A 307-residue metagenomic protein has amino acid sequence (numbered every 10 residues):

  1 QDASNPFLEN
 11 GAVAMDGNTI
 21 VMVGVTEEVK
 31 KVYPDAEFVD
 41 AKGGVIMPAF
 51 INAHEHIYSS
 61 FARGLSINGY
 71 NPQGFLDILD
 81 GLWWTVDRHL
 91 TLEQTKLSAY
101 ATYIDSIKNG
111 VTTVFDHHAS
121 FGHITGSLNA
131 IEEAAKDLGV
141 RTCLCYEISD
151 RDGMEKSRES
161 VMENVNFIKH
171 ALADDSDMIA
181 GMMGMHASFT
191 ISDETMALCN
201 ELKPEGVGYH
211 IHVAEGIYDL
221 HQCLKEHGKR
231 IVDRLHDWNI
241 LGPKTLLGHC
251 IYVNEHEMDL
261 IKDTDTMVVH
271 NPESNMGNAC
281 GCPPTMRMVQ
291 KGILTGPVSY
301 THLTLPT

Functional and structural regions predicted by a protein language model:
D2-M47: Histidine-rich, glycine-flanked metal-binding segment
K30-D77, E93, Y100, I107-K108: Replace "His-x-His-based motif
H54-Y58, H210-H212, H249, H302: Histidine-centered divalent metal-coordination motifs
F61-T95, R151-G153, V165, I217-K244 (+1 more regions): Active-site gating loops and adjacent loop-to-helix segments of metal-dependent hydrolytic enzymes
L65-H117, G122-V140, M162-D175: Alpha-helical scaffold segments that flank or form the walls of functional sites
H118-I251: Metal-coordinating catalytic core of metallo-dependent amide/deamination hydrolases
K203-V207, I240-P243, L260-V269, K291-T295: Glycine-enriched alpha-helix->loop->beta-strand junction motifs that scaffold or abut catalytic
T301-T307: Conserved small/polar residues in nucleotide/adenosyl-binding loops
